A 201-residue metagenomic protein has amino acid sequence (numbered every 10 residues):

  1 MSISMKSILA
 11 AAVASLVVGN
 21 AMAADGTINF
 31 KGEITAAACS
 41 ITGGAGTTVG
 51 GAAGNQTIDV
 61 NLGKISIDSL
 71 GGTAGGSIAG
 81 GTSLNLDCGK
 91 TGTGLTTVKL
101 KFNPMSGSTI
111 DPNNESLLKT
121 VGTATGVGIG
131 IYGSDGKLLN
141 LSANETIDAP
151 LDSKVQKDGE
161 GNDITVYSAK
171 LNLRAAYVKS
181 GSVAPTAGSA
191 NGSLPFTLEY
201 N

Functional and structural regions predicted by a protein language model:
S2-K6, G19-N201: Mature extracellular/passenger domains of Gram-negative fimbrial/pilin and adhesin proteins
A10-L16: Bacterial N-terminal signal peptides
